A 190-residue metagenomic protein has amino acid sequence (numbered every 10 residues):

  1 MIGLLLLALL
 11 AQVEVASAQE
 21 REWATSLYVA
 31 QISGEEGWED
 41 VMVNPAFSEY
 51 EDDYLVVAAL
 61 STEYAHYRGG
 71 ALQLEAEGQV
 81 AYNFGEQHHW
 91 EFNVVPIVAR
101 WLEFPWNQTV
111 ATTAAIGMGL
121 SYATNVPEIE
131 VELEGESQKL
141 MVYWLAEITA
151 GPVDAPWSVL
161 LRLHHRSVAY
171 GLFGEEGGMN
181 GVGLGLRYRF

Functional and structural regions predicted by a protein language model:
I2-Q12: Bacterial N-terminal signal peptides
L4-L6, S48, F104, E136: Generic detector of short alpha-helix boundary/capping microenvironments and adjacent low-complexity segments
Q12-E63, R187: Short glycine/proline- and aromatic-enriched beta-strand/turn motifs that initiate or cap beta-hairpins
W23-V29, A71-Q73, A114: Short coil-to-beta-strand
L55, T62-G69, A76-G177, R187-F190: Outer-membrane beta-barrel transmembrane domain signature
